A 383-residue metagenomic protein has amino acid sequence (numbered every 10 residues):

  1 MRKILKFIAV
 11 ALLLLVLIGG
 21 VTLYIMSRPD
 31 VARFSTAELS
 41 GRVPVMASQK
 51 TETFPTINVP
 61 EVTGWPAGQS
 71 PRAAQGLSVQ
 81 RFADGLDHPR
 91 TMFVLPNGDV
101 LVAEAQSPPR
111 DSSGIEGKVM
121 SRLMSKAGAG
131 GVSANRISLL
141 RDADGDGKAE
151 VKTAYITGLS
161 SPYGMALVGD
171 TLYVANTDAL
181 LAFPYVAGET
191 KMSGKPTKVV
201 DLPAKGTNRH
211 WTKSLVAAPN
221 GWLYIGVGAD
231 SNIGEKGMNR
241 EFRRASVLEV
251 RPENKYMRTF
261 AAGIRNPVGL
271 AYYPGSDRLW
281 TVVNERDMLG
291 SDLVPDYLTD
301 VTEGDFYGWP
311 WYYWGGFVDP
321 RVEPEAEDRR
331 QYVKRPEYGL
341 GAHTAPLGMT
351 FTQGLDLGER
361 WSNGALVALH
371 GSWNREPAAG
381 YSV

Functional and structural regions predicted by a protein language model:
R2-F34: N-terminal type II signal-anchor transmembrane helix that functions as the membrane-insertion/stop-transfer segment
I25-A73, D111-S112, A127, V132 (+5 more regions): Beta-propeller domain segments
V62-D87, G147-K152: A short helix->beta-strand "capping" segment at the edge of beta-propeller domains
F82-G85, T153-L159, V199-T207, T259-G263 (+1 more regions): Surface loop/turn motifs at the tips and blade-to-blade linkers of beta-strand repeat domains
L95-G98, L167-G169, A217-N220, Y273-S276 (+1 more regions): Residue-level detector of Asp-centered blade-edge/turn motifs that repeat once per structural unit in beta-propeller
L101-A103, V174-A175, Y224-G226, W280-V283 (+1 more regions): Residue position within the beta-strands of beta-propeller blades
L140-G145, F183-K191, V301-Y307: Short loop/turn segments immediately following beta-strands, especially the blade-tip and inter-blade linker loops
K148-T171, N176-A218, A229-N232: Asp-box/WD-like beta-propeller blade repeats and closely related beta-sheet repeat scaffolds
